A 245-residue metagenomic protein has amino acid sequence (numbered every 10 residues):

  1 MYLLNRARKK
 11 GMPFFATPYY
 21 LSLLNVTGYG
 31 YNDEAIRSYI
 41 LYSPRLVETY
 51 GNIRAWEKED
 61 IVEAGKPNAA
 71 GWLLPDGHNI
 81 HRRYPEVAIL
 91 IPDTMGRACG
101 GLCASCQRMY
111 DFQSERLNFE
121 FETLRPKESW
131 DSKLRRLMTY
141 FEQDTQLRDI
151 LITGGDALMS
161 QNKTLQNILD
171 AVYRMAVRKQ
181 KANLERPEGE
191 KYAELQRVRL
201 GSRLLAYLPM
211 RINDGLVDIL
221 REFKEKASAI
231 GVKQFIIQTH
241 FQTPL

Functional and structural regions predicted by a protein language model:
M1-Y84: Flexible, acidic/Gly-rich N-terminal and inter-domain linker regions that tether and position cofactor-handling modules
P13-F14, Y20, G96, A157-M159: Gly/Ser/Thr-rich loops at beta-strand to alpha-helix junctions that form or flank small-molecule/cofactor-binding
F14-A16, L73-D111: N-terminal pre-triad scaffold of radical SAM enzymes
P18-S22, R97, A104, R108 (+2 more regions): A broad, structural surface signal
I89-I91, L151-G154: Short glycine-rich or small-residue beta-strand-to-loop segments that form or flank ligand, phosphate, metal/Fe-S
Q113-R116: Short Cys/His-rich "knuckle" micro-motifs
F119-S129: Short cysteine/histidine-rich metal-coordination sites, predominantly Zn2+-binding motifs
L134-T145, D149, G155-L245: Conserved AdoMet/S-adenosylmethionine-binding subsite of the radical SAM
